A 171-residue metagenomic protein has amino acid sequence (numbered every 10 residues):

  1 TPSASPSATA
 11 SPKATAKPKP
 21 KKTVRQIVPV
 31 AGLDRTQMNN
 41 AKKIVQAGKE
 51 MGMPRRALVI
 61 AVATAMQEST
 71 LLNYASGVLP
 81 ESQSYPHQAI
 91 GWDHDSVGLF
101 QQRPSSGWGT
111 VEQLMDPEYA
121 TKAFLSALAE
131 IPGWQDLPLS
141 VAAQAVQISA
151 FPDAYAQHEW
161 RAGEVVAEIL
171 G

Functional and structural regions predicted by a protein language model:
T1-R35: N-terminal low-complexity, Pro/Thr-rich disordered segments that flank secretion/membrane-targeting signals
K22-T70: Export/targeting segments at the very N-terminus of extracytoplasmic proteins
I27-D34, I44-M51, Q88, S106-M115 (+2 more regions): Second-shell loop/turn segments in exported
M51-V62, N73-V78, G133-A143: Surface-exposed patches in mature extracellular/periplasmic domains of secreted proteins
V59-A63, L99-R103, A145-Q147: Soluble periplasmic/extracytoplasmic beta-strand elements of cell-envelope proteins
E68-S76, F151-A156: Secretory-pathway/luminal and periplasmic proteins that interact with or process carbohydrate-rich
T70-Q135: Peptidoglycan-targeting cell-wall enzymes and recognition modules
W108-G171: Catalytic and binding regions of secreted/periplasmic enzymes and modules that target cell-wall glycans
